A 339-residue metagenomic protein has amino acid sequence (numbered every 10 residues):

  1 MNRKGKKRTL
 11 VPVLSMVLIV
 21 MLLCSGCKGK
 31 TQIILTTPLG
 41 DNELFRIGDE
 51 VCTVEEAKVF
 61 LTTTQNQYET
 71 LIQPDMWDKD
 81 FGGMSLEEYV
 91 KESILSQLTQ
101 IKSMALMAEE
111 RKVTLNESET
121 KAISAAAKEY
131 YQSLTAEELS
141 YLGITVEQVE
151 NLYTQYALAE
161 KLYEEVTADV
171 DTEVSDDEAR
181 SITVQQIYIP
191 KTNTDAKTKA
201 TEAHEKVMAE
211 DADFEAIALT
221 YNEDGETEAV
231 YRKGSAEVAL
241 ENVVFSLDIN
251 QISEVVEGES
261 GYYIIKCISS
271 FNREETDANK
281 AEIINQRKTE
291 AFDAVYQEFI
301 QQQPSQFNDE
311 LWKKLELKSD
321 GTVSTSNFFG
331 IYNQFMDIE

Functional and structural regions predicted by a protein language model:
M1-K7: N-terminal secretory signal peptides that target proteins for export/translocation
R8-I19: Sec-dependent N-terminal signal peptides
L22-G26: C-terminal motif of bacterial Sec signal peptides marking the signal peptidase cleavage site
K28-K30: Bacterial signal peptide processing site
I33-I144: N-terminal targeting/tethering segments
L39-T70, K102-A108, Q155-V166, T183-K191 (+4 more regions): FKBP-type peptidyl-prolyl cis-trans isomerase
E138-P190, T220, V238-A281, N327-E339: Proteostasis/folding factors centered on peptidyl-prolyl cis-trans isomerases
E202-L240, R273-E275: Peptidyl-prolyl cis-trans isomerase
